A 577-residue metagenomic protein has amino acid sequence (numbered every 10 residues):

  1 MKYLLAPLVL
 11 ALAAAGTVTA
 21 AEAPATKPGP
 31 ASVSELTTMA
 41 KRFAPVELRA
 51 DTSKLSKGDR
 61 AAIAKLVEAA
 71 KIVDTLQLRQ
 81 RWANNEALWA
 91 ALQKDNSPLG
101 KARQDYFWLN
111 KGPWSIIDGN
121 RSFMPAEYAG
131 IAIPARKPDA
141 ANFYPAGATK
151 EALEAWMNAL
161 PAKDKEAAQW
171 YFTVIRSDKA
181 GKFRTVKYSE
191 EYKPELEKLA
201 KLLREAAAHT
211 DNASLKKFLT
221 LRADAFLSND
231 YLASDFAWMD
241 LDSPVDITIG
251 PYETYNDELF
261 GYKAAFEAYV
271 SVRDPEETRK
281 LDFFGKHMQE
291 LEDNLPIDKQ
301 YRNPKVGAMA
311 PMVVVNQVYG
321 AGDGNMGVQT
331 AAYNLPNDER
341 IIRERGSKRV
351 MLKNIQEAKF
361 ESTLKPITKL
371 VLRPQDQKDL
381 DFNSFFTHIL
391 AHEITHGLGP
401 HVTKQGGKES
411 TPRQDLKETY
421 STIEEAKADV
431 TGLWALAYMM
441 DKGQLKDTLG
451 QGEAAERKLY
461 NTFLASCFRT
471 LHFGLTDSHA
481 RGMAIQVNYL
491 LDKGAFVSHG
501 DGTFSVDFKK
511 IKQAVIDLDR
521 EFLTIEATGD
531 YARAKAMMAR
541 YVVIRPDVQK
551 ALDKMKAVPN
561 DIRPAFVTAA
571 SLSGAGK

Functional and structural regions predicted by a protein language model:
M1-T19: Gram-negative bacterial Sec-dependent N-terminal signal peptides
K2, A21, N84-A87, R222 (+1 more regions): Short linear, low-complexity motifs centered on an aromatic residue
G16-P28: Long, low-complexity intrinsically disordered segments that are proline/alanine-rich with interleaved serine/threonine
K27-F218: N-terminal helix-rich structural modules
L36-L48, S53-K65, K163-L445, L449-C467 (+1 more regions): Fold-level signature of zinc-dependent metallopeptidase catalytic domains
L76-A83, E357-I367, L372-T387, P400-K577: Zinc-dependent metallohydrolase catalytic domains
A83-A87, K217, F236-L241, D477-G482: Long amphipathic alpha-helical segments
